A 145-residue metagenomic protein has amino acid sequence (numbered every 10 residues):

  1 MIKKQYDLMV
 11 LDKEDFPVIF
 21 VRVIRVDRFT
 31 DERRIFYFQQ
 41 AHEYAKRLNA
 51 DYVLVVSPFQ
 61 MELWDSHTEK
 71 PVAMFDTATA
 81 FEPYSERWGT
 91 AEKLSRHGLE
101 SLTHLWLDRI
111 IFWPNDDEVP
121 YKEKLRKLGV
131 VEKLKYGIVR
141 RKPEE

Functional and structural regions predicted by a protein language model:
M1-Y52, E62-E145: A short, conserved, highly charged catalytic patch centered on acidic carboxylates
V53-S57: A structural signal for short, well-ordered beta-strand segments and their strand-loop junctions that often border
